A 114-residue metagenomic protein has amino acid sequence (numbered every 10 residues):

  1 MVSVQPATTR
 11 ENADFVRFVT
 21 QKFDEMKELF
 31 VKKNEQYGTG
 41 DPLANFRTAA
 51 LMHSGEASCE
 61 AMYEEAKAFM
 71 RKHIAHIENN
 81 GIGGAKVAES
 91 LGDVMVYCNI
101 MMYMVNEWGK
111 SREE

Functional and structural regions predicted by a protein language model:
M1-E114: Intrinsically disordered, low-complexity regulatory regions that flank transcription factor DNA-binding cores
